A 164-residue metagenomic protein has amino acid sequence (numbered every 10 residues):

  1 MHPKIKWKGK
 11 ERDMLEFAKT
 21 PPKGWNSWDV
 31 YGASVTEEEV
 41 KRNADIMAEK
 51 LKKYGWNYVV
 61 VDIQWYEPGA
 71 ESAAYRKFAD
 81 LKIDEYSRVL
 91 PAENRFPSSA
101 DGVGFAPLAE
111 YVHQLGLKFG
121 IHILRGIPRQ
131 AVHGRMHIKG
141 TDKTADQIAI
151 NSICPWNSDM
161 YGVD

Functional and structural regions predicted by a protein language model:
H2-K41, I46: N-terminal module-boundary/linker segments of secreted carbohydrate-active enzymes
N43, A48-D164: Aromatic-lined carbohydrate-binding/catalytic grooves of carbohydrate-active enzymes
